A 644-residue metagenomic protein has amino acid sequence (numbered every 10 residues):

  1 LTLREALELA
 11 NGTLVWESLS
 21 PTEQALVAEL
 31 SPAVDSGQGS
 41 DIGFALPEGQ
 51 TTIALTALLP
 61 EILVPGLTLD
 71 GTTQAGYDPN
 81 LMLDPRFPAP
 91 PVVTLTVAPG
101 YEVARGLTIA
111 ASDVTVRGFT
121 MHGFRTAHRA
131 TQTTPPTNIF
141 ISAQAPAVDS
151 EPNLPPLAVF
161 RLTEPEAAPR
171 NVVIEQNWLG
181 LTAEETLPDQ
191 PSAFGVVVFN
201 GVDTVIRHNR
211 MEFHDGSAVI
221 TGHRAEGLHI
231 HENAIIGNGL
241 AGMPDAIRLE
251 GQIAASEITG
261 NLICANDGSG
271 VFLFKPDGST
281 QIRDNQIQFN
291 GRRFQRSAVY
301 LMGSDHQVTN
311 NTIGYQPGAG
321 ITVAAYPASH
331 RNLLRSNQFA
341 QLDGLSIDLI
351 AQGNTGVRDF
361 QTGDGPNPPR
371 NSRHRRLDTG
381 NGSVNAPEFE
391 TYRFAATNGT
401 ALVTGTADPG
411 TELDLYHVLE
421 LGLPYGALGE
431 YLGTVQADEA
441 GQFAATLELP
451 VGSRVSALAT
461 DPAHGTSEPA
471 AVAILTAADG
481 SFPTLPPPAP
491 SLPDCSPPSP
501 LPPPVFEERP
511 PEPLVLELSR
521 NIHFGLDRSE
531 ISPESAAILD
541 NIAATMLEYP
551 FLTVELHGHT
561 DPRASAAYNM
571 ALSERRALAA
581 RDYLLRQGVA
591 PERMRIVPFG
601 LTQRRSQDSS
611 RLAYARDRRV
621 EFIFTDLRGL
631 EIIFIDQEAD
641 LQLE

Functional and structural regions predicted by a protein language model:
L1-A168, P191, G314-Q316, A325 (+6 more regions): N-terminal, post-signal-peptide segments of secreted/periplasmic proteins
T68-D70, E412-Y416, L458, E555-H557: Beta-strand signatures of extracellular beta-sandwich domains
L69, T115-V116, V173-E175, T204-R207 (+8 more regions): All-beta strand scaffolds that present successive hydrophobic residues in beta-strands
V103-R105, R125-Q132, A183-F194, D215-T221 (+5 more regions): Short glycine/acidic-rich loop motifs that flank beta-strands on beta-rich extracellular proteins
V451-A463: Short, aromatic- and glycine-rich surface loops/edge beta-strands on solvent-exposed regions
G480-T553, T625-E644: Periplasmic peptidoglycan-binding/tethering modules of Gram-negative envelope proteins
H559-I632: Periplasmic OmpA-like peptidoglycan-binding domain that tethers envelope proteins to the cell wall
